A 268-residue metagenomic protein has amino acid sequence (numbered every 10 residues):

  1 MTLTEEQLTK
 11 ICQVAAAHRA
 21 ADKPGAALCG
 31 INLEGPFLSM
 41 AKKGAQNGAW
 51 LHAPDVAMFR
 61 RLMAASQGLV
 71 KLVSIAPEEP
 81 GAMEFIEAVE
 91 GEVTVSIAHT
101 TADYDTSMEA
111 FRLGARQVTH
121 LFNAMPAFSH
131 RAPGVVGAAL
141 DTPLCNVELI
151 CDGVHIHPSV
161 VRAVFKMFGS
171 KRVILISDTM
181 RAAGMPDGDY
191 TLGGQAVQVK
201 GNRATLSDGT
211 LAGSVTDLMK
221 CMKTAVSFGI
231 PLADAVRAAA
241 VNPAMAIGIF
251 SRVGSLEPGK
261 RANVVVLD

Functional and structural regions predicted by a protein language model:
M1-L69: Divalent-metal coordination cores built from histidine and acidic residues
E5, T9, H52-V56, A76-M83 (+8 more regions): Electropositive phosphate-/nucleotide-binding environments in soluble metabolic enzymes
L8-D22, F85-T94, P231-V241: Short, electropositive alpha-helical surface patch
A16, A98-T100, I247-I249: Short gly/ser/thr-rich secondary-structure transition/capping motifs
R60-M185: Active-site core of metal-dependent hydrolases
G134, A138-L149, G153, F165-L267: His/Asp/Glu-enriched, well-ordered alpha-helical/loop segment that forms or immediately abuts the divalent-metal
